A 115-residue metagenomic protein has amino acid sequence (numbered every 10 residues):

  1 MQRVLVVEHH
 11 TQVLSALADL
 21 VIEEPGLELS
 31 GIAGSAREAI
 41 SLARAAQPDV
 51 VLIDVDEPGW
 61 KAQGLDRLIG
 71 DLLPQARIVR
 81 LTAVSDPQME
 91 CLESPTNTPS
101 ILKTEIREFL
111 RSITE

Functional and structural regions predicted by a protein language model:
Q2-Q12, L17, V21, V51: Conserved acidic segment of CheY-like receiver
E24-S30: A generic structural motif
G34-V50: Acidic, metal-coordinating helix/loop segments flanking the phosphotransfer/catalytic sites of two-component signaling
S35, P58, V84-Q88: Negatively charged, flexible loop motifs adjacent to catalytic sites in prokaryotic signal transduction proteins
A36, L52-I69: Conserved phosphotransfer microenvironments
R44-A46, I69-Q75: Conserved phosphotransfer cores of two-component systems
Q75-P87: A short, hydrophobic beta-strand element within the central beta-sheet of small alpha/beta folds
L92-P99, E105-E115: Receiver (REC) domain switch/output surface
